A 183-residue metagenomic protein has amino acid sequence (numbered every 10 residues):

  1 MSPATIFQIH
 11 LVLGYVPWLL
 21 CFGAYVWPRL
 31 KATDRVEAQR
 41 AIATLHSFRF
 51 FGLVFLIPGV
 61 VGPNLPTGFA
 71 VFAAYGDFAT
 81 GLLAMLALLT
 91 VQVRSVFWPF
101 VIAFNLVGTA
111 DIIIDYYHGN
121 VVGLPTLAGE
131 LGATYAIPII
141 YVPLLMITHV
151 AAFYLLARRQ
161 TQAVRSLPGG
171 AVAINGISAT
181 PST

Functional and structural regions predicted by a protein language model:
M1-L19: Hydrophobic transmembrane alpha-helical segments in integral membrane proteins
A4-F7, L65-G76, F100-V101, L127-P138: Non-cytosolic membrane-interface motifs at loop->transmembrane helix junctions
L13-A24, A79-A87, I139-L155: Hydrophobic cores of alpha-helical transmembrane segments in multi-pass inner/ER membrane proteins, independent
P28-A41, T90-W98, T161-Q162: Membrane-interface helix-boundary motifs at transmembrane edges
P28-R29, F55-L65, Y117-T126: Juxtamembrane "helix-exit" motif on the non-cytosolic side of transmembrane helices
G52-V101: Membrane-proximal helix-loop-helix units in multi-pass membrane proteins
G76, T80, A84, V101-N120 (+1 more regions): Hydrophobic alpha-helical membrane segments
T161-P181: Short, highly charged, low-complexity non-transmembrane loops/tails of multi-pass membrane proteins
